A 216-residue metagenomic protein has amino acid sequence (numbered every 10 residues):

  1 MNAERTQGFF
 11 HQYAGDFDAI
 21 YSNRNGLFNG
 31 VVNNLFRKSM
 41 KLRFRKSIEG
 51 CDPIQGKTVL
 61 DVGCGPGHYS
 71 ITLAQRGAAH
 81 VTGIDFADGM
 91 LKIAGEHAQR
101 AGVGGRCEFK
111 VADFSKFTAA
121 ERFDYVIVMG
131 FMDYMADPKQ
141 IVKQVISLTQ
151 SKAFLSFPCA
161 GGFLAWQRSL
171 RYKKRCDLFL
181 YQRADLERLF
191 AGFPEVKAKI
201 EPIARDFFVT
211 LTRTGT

Functional and structural regions predicted by a protein language model:
M1-C51: Conserved class I S-adenosyl-L-methionine
G63-G65: Class I SAM-dependent methyltransferase "Motif I" SAM/SAH-binding loop
H68-V111: Class I SAM-dependent methyltransferase SAM/SAH-binding core
Y125-A136: A short SAM/SAH-binding and catalytic strip from SAM-dependent methyltransferases
K139-S151: A short glycine-rich, Lys/Arg-flanked "PGG" loop and its adjoining helix->strand segment in the class I
Q150-P158: Conserved beta-strand signature within the Rossmann-like core of class I S-adenosyl-L-methionine
P158-D177: Short, glycine-/aromatic-enriched active-site segment of Class I SAM-dependent methyltransferases
D177-F193: Short alpha-helix
